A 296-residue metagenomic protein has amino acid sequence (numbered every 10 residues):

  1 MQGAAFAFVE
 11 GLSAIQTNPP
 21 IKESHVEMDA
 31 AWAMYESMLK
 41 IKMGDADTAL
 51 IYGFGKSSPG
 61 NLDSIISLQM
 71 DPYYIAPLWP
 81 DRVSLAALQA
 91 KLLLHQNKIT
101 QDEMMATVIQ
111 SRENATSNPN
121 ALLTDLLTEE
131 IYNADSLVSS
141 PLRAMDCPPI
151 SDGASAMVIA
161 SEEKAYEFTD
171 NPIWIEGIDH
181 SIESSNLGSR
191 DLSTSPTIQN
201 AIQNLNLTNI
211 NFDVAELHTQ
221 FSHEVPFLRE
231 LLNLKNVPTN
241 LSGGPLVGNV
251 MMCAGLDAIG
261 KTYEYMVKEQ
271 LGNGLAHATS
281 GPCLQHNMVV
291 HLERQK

Functional and structural regions predicted by a protein language model:
Q2-L50, F54-S57, V138-K296: Claisen-condensing/thiolase-fold acyl-transfer catalytic domains that form or cleave C-C bonds in fatty acid
I21, M70, Y74-L78, V83 (+7 more regions): Generic preference for well-ordered secondary structure
I51-N97: Flexible glycine-/small-residue-enriched beta->alpha junction loops that bind anionic phosphate/pyrophosphate groups
S57-N61, R112-N118, C283-L284: Short, well-ordered, mixed-charge alpha-helical segments that flank or form enzyme active sites
D63-S67, E130-A134, Q285: Alpha-helix boundary/capping detector
S64-Q69, A121-L122, L231-N233: Short, surface-exposed, charged loop/turn segments at secondary-structure junctions
P80-P141: Glycine-rich, mobile lid/loop segments that gate access to catalytic sites or pores
